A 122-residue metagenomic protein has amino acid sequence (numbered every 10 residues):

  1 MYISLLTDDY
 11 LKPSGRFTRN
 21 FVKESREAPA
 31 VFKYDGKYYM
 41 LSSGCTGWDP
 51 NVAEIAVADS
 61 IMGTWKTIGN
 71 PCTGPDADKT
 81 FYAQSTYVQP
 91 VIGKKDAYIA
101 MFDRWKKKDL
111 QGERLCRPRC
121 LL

Functional and structural regions predicted by a protein language model:
M1-L122: Carbohydrate-active catalytic/glycan-binding domains of CAZyme proteins, especially the secreted or lumenal ectodomains
